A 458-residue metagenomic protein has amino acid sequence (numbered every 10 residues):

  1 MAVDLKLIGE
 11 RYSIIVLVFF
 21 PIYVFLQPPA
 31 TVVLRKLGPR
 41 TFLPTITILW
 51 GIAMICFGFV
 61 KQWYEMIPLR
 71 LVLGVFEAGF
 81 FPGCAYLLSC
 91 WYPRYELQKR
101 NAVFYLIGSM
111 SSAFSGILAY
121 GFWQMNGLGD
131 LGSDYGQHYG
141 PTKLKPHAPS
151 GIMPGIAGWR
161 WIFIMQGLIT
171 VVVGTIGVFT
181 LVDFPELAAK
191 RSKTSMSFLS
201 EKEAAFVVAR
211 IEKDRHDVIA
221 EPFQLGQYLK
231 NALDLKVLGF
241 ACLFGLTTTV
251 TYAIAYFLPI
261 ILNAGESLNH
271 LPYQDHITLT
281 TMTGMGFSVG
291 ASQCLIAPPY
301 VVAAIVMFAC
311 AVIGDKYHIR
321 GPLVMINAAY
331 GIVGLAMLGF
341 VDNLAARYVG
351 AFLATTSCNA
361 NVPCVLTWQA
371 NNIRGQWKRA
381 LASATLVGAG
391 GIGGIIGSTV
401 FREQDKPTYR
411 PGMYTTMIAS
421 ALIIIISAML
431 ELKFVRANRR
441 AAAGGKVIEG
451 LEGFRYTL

Functional and structural regions predicted by a protein language model:
M1-L26: Extracellular/periplasmic helix-loop-helix junction of adjacent transmembrane segments in MFS-like secondary
F20-P28, A78, A113, Y300-F308 (+1 more regions): Residue-level signature of mid-helix packing/kink "hotspots" within the transmembrane helices of 12-pass Major
V24-Y64: Conserved MFS/SLC helix-loop-helix module at the cytosolic interface between two early adjacent transmembrane helices
F25-G38, I305-I319: Helix-to-loop junctions at the C-terminal end of transmembrane segments in multipass secondary transporters
L43, L323-V324: Primarily marks hydrophobic transmembrane alpha-helices of the MFS/SLC 12-helix fold
G79-P93, A360-G375: Intracellular juxtamembrane helix-capping segments at the cytosolic ends of symmetry-related transmembrane helices
Y95-G108, W123, G127-Y228, P411 (+3 more regions): Central mid-sequence intracellular linker of multi-pass
F223-A311, L366, S398: Extracytoplasmic gate region of multi-pass secondary transporters
